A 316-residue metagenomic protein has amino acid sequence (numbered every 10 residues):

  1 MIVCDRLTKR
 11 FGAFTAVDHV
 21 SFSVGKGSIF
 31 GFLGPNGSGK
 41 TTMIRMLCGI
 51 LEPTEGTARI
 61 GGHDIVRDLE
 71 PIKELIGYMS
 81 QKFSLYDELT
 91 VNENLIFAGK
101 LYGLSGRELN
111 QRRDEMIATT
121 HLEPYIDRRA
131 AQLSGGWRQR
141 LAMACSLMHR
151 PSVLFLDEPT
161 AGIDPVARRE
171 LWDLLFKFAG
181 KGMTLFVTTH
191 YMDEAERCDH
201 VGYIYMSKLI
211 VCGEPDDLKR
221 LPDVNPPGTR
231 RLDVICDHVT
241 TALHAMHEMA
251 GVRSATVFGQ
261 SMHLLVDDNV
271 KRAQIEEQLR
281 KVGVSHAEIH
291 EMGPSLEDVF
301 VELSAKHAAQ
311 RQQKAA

Functional and structural regions predicted by a protein language model:
G56-R67, P71-I72: Conserved ABC transporter NBD signature motif
E88, R129-L133: Conserved ABC ATPase signature
I96, K100, R107-Y125: Conserved ABC ATPase "signature" region
M143: Hydrophobic anchor residue at the start of the ABC signature
R150: Conserved catalytic motifs of ABC-family nucleotide-binding domains
L154-D157: Catalytic Walker B motif of ABC-type/P-loop ATPase nucleotide-binding domains
D173-V187, M192-D267: ABC transporter nucleotide-binding domain
